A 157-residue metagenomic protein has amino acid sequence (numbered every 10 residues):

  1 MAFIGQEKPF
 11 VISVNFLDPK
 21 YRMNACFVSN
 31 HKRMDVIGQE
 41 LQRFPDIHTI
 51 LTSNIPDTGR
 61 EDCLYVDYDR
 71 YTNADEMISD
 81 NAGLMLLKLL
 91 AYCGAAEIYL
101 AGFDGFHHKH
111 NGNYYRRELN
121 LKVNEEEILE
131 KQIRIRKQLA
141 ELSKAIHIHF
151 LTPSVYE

Functional and structural regions predicted by a protein language model:
M1-E157: Metal-ion/cofactor- or nucleotide/acyl-coenzyme-handling active-site neighborhoods
